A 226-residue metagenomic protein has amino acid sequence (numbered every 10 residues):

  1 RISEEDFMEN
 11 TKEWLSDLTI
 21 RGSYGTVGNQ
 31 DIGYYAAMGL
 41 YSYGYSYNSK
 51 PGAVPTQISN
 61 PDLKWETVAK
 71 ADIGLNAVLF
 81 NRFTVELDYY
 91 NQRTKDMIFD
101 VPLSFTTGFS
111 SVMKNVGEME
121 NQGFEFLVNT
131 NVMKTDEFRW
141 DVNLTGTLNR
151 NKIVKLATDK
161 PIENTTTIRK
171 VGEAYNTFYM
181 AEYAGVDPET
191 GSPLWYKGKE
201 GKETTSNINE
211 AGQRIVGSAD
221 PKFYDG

Functional and structural regions predicted by a protein language model:
R1-I2, L18-Y24, A71-A77, F83-N91 (+2 more regions): Membrane-embedded beta-strands that build the outer-membrane beta-barrel scaffold
I2-M8: Metallo-beta-lactamase
S3, V27-Q30, R150-N151: Acidic glycine-/aspartate-rich tracts in secreted/extracellular proteins
E9-T67, D88-M119, A157: Solvent-exposed loop/turn elements at secondary-structure boundaries
G25-G28, G74, G108, G117 (+4 more regions): Glycine-centered flexibility sites
N29-I32, V78, N121, W195: Short, electropositive, low-hydrophobicity segments enriched in small/polar residues
A37, Y45-T84, V112-T135, A174-T177 (+1 more regions): Outer-membrane beta-barrel signature, preferentially recognizing the C-terminal barrel domain of Gram-negative
K114, N131-F223: Conserved small-residue
